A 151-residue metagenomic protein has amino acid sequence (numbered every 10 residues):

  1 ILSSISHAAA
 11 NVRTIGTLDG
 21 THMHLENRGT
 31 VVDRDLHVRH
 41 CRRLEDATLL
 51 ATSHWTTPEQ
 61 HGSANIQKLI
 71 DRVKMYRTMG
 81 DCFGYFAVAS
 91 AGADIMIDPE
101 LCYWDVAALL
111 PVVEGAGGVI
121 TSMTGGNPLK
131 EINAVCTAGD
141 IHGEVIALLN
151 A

Functional and structural regions predicted by a protein language model:
I1-R28, A47: DPxDG-like acidic metal-binding loop motif
S4, H37-A151: An extended, acidic
L18-D19, V32-R34, T137: Short strand-coil-strand connectors
L25, R34-R39: Short, surface-exposed loop motifs enriched in S/T, G, D/E and P with embedded aromatic residues
G29-D33, L49-L50: Hydrophobic/proline-rich hinge and linker segments of small-molecule sensing/allosteric domains, predominantly
